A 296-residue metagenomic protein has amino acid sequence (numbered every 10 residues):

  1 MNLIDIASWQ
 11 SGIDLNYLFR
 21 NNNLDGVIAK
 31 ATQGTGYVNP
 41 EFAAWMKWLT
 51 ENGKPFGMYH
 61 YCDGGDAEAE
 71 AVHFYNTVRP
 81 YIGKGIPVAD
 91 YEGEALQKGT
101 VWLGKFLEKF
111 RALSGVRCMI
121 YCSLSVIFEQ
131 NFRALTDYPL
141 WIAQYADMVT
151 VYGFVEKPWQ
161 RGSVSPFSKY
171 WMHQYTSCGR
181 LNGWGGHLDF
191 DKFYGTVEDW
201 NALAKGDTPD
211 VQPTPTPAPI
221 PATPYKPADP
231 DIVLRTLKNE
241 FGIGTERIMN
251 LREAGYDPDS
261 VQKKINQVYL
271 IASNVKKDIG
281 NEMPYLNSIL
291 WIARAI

Functional and structural regions predicted by a protein language model:
M1-Q10, Y17, N21-D25, L135-T223: Functionally critical loop-and-helix segments that line ligand-binding/catalytic clefts of soluble enzyme domains
M1-V116: Substrate-binding cleft of extracellular glycoside hydrolase catalytic domains
A31, T50, V78, I82 (+11 more regions): Sec/Tat-exported extracytoplasmic proteins
G85-Q160: Catalytic domains of cell-wall/extracellular-matrix polysaccharide-remodeling enzymes, centered on de-N-acetylation
I220-I232: N-terminal low-complexity, Pro/Thr/Ser-rich intrinsically disordered segments that act as propeptides or flexible
P230-I248, Y256-P258: Extracytoplasmic Gram-positive cell-surface binding/anchoring modules and repeats
R252-N274: Repeat-associated, polar segments at repeat-unit boundaries in modular proteins
V275-I296: Short, low-complexity, charged amphipathic interaction modules
